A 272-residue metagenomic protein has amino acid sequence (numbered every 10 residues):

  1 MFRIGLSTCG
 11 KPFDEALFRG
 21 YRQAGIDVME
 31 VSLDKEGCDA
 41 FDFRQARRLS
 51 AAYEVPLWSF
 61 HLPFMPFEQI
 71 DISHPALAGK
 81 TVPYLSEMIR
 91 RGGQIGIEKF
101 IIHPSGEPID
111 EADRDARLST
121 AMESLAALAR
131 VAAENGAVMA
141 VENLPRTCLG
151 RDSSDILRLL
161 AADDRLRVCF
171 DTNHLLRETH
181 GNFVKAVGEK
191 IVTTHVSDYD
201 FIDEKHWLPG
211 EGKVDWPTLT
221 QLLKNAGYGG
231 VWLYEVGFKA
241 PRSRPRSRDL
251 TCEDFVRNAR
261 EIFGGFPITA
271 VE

Functional and structural regions predicted by a protein language model:
M1-Q94, R167, E189, E253-E272: N-terminal pre-domain/capping segments
M1-R3, P12-G25, A126, G150-C169 (+1 more regions): Histidine-acidic metal/acid-base catalytic patches
S7-K11, S32-E36, L62-M65, S105-E107 (+4 more regions): Active-site beta-loop-alpha junctions enriched in small/polar residues
E15, A52, D71-R167, R177 (+2 more regions): Active-site acidic/histidine proton-transfer and metal-coordination neighborhood in alpha/beta enzyme cores
D27-V28, P56, E98, V138 (+1 more regions): Residue-level detector of anion-binding/catalytic polar loops
E30, S59, I101, A140 (+3 more regions): Conserved beta-strand positions in the central sheet of alpha/beta enzyme cores
D39-R44, E111-A112, S243: Metal-dependent catalytic neighborhoods of phosphoester/phosphodiester hydrolases
D42-Y53, A121-V131, A186, T218-L222: Catalytic-core regions built around general acid/base machinery
